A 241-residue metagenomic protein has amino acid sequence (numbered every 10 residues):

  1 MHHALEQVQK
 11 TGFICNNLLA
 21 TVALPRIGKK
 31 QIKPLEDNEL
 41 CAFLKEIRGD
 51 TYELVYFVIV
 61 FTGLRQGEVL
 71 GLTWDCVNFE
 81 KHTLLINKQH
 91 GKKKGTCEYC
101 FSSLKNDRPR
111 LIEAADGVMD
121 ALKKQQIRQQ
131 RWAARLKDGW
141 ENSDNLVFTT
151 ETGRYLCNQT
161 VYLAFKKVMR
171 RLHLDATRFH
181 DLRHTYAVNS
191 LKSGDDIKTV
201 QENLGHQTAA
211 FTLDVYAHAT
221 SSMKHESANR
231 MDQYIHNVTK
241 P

Functional and structural regions predicted by a protein language model:
M1-A20, R65: N-terminal DNA-binding recognition helix of tyrosine site-specific recombinases/integrases
K10, F57, F61-E68, Q159-T160 (+2 more regions): C-terminal catalytic core of tyrosine-transesterase DNA break-rejoin enzymes
T11-N17, R26-K45, K81, N87 (+1 more regions): DNA breakage-rejoining catalytic core of tyrosine-based enzymes
R26-K30, P34, Q89-K92, M119 (+2 more regions): Catalytic-site neighborhood detector that most strongly recognizes the C-terminal catalytic loop/helix of tyrosine
N38, A42-R48, G95-F101, S193 (+2 more regions): DNA/chromatin major-groove-contacting recognition/catalytic segments
C76-T83, D175-A176, D195-A217, H225: Short, polar N-cap/turn motifs at the start of nucleic acid-interacting alpha helices
K81, K92-L111, D116-V118, K123-K124 (+2 more regions): C-terminal secondary-structure termini that scaffold catalytic or DNA-interacting sites
Q89, A115-D175: Active-site/catalytic core of tyrosine-dependent DNA strand-transfer enzymes
